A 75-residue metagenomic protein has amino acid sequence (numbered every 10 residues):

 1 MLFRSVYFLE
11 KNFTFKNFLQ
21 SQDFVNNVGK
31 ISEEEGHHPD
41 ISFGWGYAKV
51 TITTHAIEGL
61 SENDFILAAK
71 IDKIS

Functional and structural regions predicted by a protein language model:
M1-L2: Short, small-residue-biased leader/transition segments that mark boundaries at the very start of proteins
V6, F43-Y47: Short Gly/Ser/Thr- and Asp/Glu-enriched loop/turn motifs at secondary-structure junctions
F8-K16: Short, well-ordered beta-strand elements within core beta-sheets of diverse protein domains
N17-N26: Short amphipathic alpha-helices within nucleic acid-binding modules
V25-V28, A68: Short amphipathic alpha-helical/adjacent loop interface patches that line ligand and macromolecule-binding sites
N27-P39: Short arginine-rich
K49-I74: C-terminal structural segments of small proteins and small subunits
